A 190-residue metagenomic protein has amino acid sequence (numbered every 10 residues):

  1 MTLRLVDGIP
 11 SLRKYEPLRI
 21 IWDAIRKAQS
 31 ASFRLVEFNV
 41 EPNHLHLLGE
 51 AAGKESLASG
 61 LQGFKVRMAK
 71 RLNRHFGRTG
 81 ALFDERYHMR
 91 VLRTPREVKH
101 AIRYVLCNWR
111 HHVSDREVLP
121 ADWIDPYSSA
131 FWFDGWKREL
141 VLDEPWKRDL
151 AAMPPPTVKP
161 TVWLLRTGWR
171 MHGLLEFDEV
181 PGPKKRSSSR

Functional and structural regions predicted by a protein language model:
T2-R190: Short catalytic/metal-binding and nucleic-acid-binding patches
